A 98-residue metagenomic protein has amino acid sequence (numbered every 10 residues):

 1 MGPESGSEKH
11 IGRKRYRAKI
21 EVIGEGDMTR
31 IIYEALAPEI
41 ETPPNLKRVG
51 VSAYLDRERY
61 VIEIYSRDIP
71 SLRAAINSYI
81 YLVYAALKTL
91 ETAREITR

Functional and structural regions predicted by a protein language model:
M1-R98: Long, contiguous binding/interaction regions
